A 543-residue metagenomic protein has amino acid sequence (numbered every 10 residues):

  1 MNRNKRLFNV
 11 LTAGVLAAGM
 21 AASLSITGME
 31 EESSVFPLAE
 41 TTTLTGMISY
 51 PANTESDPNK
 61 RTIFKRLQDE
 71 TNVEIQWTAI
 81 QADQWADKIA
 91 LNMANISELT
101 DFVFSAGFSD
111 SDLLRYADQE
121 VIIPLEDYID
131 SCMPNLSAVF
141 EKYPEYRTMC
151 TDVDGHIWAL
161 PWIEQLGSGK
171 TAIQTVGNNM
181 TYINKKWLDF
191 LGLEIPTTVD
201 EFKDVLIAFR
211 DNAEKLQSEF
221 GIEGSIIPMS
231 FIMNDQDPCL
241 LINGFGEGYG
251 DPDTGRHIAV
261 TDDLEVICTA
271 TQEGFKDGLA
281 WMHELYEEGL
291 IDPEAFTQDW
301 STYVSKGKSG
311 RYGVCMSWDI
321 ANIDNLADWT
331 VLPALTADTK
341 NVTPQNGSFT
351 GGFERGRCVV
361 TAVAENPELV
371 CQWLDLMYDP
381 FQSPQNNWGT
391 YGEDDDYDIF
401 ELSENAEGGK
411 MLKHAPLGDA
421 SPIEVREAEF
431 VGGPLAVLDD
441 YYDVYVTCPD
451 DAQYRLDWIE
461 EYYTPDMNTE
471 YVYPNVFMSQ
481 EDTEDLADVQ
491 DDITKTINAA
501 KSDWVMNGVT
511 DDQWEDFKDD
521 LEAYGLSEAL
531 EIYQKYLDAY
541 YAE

Functional and structural regions predicted by a protein language model:
N2-V10, A21-E201, A213, Y249-I258 (+2 more regions): Conserved N-terminal structural module of periplasmic/extracytoplasmic solute-binding proteins
I48-A52, A79-Q84, M93, F104-F108 (+11 more regions): Short, flexible loop/turn elements at secondary-structure junctions
K65-R66, S317-I320, Y445, P449: Long, His/Glu/Asp-enriched segments that create or flank divalent metal/ion-associated functional microenvironments
E74-I80, E294, T330-L332: General small-molecule cofactor/ligand-binding pocket signal
E120-C150, L206-R210, F220-A259, G310-L326: Carboxylate/His-rich catalytic cores and anion/metal-binding grooves
E126-Y128, D154-P238, V260-K306, V360-D394 (+1 more regions): Helix-loop-helix "hinge/cap" segment bordering the ligand-binding cleft or interdomain interface
E201, G278, E284-E287, Y303-I320 (+2 more regions): Glycine-rich, aromatic-lined ligand/substrate-binding cores of catalytic and carbohydrate-binding domains
P380-D503, G508: Conserved small-residue motifs centered on glycine
